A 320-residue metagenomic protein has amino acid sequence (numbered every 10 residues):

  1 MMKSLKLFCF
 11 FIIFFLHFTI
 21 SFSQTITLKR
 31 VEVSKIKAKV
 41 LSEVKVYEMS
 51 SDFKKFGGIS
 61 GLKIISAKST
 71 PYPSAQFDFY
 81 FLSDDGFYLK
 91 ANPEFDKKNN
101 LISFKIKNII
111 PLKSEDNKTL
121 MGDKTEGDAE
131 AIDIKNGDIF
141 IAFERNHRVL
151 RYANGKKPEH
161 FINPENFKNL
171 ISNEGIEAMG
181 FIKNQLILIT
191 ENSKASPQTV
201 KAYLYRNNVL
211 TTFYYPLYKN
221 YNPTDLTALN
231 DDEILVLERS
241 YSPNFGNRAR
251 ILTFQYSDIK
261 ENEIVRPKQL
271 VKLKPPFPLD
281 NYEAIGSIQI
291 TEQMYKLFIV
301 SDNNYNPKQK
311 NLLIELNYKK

Functional and structural regions predicted by a protein language model:
M1-T27: Bacterial Sec-dependent N-terminal signal peptides
S21-K320: Sequence/structural signature of beta-propeller domains
